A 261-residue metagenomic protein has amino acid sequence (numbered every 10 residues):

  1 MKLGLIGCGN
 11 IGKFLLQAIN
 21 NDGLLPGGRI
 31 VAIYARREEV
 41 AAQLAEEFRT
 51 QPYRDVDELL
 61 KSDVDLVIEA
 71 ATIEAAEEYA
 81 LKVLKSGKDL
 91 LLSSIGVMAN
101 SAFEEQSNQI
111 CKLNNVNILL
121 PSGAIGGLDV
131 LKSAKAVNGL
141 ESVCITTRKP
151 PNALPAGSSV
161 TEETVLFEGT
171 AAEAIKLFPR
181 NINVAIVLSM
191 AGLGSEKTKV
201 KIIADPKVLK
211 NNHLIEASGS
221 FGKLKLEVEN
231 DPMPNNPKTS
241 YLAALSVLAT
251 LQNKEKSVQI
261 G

Functional and structural regions predicted by a protein language model:
G4-L15: Glycine-rich adenosine-cofactor-binding loop
I6, I118-L119, A124-G261: Active-site-lining helix/loop region of Rossmann-like oxidoreductase modules
L24-L44: NAD(P)-binding Rossmann-fold cofactor-contacting core
R36-E38, I95-M98, A124: Short, ordered loop/turn segments at secondary-structure junctions
T50, S86-D89, L113-V116: A short helix->loop->beta-strand "cap" motif at the edges of active sites that frequently abuts
R54-K85, V97-S101: Beta-loop-alpha module in the N-terminal Rossmann-like domain of NAD(P)-dependent dehydrogenases, especially those
E69, L92, I118-S122: General beta-strand structural signal in soluble alpha/beta enzymes
I95-V116: Rossmann-fold NAD(P)-binding glycine/threonine-rich loop
